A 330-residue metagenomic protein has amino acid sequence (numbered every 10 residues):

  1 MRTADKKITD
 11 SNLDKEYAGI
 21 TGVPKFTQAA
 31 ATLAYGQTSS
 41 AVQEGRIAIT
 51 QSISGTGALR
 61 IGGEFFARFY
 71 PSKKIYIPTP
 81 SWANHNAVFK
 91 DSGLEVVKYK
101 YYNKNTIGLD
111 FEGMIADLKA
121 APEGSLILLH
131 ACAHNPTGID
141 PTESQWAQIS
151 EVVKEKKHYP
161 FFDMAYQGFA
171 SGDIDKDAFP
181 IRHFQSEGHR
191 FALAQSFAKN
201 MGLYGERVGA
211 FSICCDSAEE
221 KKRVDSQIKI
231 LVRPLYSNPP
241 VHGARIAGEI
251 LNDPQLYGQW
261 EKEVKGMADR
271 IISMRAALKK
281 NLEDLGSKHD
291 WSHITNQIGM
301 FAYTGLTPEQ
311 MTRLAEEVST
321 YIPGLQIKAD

Functional and structural regions predicted by a protein language model:
M1-G22, A29-T32, P234, P240 (+3 more regions): N-terminal "arm"/small-domain region of PLP-dependent enzymes with the aminotransferase-like
R2, L13-E155, G168-F169, A178-R182 (+3 more regions): Conserved core of the PLP fold type I
A58, G205, G243-I246: Catalytic-loop motifs flanking and including active-site residues across diverse enzymes
M164-A165: Conserved Walker B
A178-R223: Active-site PLP attachment segment
D225-A244, I250-K279: Structural signature of PLP-dependent enzymes
Q259-E316: Conserved PLP-binding catalytic core of the aspartate aminotransferase-like
